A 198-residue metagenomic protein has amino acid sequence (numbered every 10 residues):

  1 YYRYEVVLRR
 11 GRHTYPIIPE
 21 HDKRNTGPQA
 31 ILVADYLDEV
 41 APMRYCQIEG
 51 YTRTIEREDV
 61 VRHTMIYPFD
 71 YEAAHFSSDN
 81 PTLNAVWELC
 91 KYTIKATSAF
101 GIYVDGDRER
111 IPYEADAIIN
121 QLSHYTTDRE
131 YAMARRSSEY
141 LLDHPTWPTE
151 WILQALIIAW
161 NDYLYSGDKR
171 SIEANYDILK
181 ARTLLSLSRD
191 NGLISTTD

Functional and structural regions predicted by a protein language model:
Y1-G101, D116, E130-R135, R170 (+1 more regions): Extracellular/oxidizing-compartment recognition motifs
A34-Y36, G101-Y113, L142-I152: Solvent-exposed loop and edge beta-strand segments that line ligand/cofactor-binding and catalytic clefts
Y36, F76-N80, R110, H124-T127 (+3 more regions): Hydrophobic alpha-helical scaffolding
E39-A41, L83, Y113, P148-A155 (+2 more regions): Active-site-proximal structural scaffolding
C46, R110-R135, L156-N175, L179: Alpha-helical support elements that line or immediately flank enzyme active sites and cofactor-binding pockets
W87, K91-G101, D128-P148, N175-S195: Long, well-ordered core segments of solenoidal/helical folds
E109, A155, N191-I194: C-terminal capping/lid segments that line or modulate ligand- or cofactor-binding pockets
